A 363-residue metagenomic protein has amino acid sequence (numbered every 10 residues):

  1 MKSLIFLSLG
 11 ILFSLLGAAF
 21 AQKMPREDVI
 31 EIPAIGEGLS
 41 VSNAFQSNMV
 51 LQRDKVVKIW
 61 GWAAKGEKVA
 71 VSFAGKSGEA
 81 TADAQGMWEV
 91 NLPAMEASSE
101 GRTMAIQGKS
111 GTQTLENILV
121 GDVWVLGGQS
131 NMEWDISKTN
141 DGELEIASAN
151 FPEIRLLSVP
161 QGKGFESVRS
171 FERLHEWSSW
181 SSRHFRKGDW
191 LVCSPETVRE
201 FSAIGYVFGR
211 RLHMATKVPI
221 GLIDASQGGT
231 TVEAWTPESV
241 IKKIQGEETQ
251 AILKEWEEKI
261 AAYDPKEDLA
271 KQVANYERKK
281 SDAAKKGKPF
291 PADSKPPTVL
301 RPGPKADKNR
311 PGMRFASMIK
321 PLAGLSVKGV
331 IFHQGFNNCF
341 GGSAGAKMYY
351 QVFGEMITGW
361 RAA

Functional and structural regions predicted by a protein language model:
M1-F6: Positively charged n-region of N-terminal signal peptides that target proteins for export
L7-L15: Bacterial N-terminal signal peptides
G17-F20: Sec/Tat signal peptide C-region and signal peptidase I cleavage site
Q22-A363: Cell-envelope and extracellular/periplasmic
